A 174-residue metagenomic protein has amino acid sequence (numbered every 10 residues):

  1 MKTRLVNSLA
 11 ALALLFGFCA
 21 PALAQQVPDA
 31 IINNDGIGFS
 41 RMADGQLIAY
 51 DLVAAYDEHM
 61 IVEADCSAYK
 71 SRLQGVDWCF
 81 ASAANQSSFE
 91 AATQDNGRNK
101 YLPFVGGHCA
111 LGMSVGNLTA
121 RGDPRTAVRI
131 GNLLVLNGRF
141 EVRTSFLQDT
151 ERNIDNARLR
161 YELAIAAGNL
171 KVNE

Functional and structural regions predicted by a protein language model:
M1-L9: Bacterial N-terminal signal peptides that target proteins for export
L9-G17: Bacterial N-terminal signal peptides
C19-A24: Sec/Tat signal peptide C-region and signal peptidase I cleavage site
Q25-E174: Charged, low-complexity intrinsically disordered segments
